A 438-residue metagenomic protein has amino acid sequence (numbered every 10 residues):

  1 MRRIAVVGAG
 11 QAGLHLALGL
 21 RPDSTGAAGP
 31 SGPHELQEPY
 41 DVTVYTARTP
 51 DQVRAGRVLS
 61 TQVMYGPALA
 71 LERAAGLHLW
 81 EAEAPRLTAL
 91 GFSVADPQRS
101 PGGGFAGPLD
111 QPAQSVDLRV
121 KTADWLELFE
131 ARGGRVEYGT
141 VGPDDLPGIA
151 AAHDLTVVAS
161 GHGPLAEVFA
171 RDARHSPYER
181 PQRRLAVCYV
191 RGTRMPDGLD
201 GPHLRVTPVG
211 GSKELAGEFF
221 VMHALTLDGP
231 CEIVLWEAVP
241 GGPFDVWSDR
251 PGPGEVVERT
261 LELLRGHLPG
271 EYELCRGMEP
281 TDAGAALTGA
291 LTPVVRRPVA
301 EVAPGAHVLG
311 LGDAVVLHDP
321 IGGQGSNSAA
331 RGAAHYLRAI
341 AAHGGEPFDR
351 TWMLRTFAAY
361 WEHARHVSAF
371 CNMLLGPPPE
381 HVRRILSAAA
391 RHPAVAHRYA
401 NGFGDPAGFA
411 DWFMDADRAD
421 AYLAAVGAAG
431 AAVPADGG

Functional and structural regions predicted by a protein language model:
M1-A12: Beta1/beta-strand and adjacent pyrophosphate-binding region of the FAD-binding site in flavoprotein oxidoreductases
V6, G289-S368: Conserved mid-domain beta->alpha element of the FAD-binding
V7-A9, L18-G56: Glycine-rich FAD pyrophosphate-binding loop
R48-A95: N-terminal FAD cofactor-binding segment of flavoenzymes
S60-V63, P108-D124, A159, L165-A166 (+1 more regions): Short beta-strand to alpha-helix junction loop
F169-G210: Central beta-strand plus flanking loop segment that forms part of the substrate or channel wall within the catalytic
G211-A286: Conserved FAD/dinucleotide-binding core of flavoprotein oxidoreductases
G322, R338-G438: C-terminal helical "tail/cap" subdomain of flavin- and related membrane-associated enzymes
